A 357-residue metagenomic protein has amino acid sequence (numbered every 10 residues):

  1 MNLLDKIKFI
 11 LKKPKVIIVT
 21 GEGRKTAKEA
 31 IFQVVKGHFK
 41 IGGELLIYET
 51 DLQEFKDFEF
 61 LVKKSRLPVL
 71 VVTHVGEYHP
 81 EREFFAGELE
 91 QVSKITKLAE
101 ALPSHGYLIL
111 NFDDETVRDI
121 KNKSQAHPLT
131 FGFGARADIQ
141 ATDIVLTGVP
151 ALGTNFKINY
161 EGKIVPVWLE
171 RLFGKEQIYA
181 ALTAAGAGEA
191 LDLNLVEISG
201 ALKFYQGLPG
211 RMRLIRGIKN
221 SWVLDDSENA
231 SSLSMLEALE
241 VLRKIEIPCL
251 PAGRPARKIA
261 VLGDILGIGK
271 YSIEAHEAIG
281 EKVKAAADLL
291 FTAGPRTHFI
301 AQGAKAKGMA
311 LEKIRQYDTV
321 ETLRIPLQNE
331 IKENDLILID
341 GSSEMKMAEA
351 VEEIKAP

Functional and structural regions predicted by a protein language model:
M1-F112, T116-A126, G188-L191, N329 (+1 more regions): Phosphate-binding loop of NTP-binding sites
V19, P209-R211, E344, A348-A350: ATP-dependent carboxylate/acyl-activation modules
Y48-R82, R118-P166, L208-R211, I215 (+1 more regions): Extended acidic/charged loop-beta regions that coordinate divalent cations and stabilize anionic phosphate/carboxylate
F60-K63, K163-L289: Nucleotide phosphate-binding/pyrophosphate-handling subdomain across enzymes that bind or process nucleotide phosphates
V72-V75, N111, K258-D264, D340: Short beta-strands and strand-loop turn motifs
F112-T116, G294-H298, E344: Short, polar loop motifs at secondary-structure junctions
S227, R257, L266-D335: C-terminal helical cap/extension that packs against the catalytic core of soluble nucleotide-cofactor enzymes
N334-E352: Peripheral docking tails and interdomain loops at the edges of cofactor- or intermediate-handling domains
